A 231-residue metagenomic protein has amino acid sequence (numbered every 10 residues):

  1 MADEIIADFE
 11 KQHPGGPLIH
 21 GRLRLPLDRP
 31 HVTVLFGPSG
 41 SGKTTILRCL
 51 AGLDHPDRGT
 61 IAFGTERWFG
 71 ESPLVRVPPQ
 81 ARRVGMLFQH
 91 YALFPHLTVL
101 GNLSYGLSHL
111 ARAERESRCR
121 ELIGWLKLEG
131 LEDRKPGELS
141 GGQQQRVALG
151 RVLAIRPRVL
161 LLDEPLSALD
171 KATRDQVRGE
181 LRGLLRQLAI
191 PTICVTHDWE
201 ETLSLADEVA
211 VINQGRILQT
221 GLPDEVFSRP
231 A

Functional and structural regions predicted by a protein language model:
E66-E71, E114-L131, R182-R186: Conserved ABC ATPase "signature" region
W68-G85, H109, P230: ABC ATPase NBD coupling module
K135-L139, Q143-Q145: Conserved ABC ATPase signature
A154-R158: A short, proline-enriched helix->beta-strand linker immediately N-terminal to the Walker B motif in ABC-type P-loop
A189-V195: Conserved H-loop
T220-G221: ABC ATPase "signature
